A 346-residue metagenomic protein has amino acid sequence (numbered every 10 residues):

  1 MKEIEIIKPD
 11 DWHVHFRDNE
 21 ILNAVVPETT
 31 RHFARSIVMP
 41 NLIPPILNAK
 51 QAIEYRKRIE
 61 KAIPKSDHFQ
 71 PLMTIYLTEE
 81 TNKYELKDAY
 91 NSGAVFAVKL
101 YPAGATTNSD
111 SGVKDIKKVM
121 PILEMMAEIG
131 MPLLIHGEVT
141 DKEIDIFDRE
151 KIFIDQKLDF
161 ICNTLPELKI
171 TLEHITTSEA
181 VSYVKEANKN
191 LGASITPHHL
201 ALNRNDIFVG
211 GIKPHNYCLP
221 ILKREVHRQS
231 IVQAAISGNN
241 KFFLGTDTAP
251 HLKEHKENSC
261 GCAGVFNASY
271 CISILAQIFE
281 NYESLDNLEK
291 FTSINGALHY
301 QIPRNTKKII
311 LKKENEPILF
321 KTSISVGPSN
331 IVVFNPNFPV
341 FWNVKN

Functional and structural regions predicted by a protein language model:
M1-T30: Replace "His-x-His-based motif
K8-N19, L133-V139, I195, T246-T248: Histidine-centered catalytic micro-motifs
D11-W12, V25-K50, S66-T78, A94-N108 (+2 more regions): Divalent metal-dependent hydrolysis catalytic cores, especially in the metallo-beta-lactamase
N19-V26, E80-N91: Short, acidic/polar
E60-H68, N163-E167, N188-K189, E283-S284: Short helix-capping segments at alpha-helix termini
Y84-L100, N108-L244: Histidine/acidic residue-rich metal-binding segments in metalloenzymes
N163, A235-R304: His/Asp/Glu-enriched, well-ordered alpha-helical/loop segment that forms or immediately abuts the divalent-metal
I272-N346: Mid-to-C-terminal alpha-helical segments outside catalytic/metal-binding sites
